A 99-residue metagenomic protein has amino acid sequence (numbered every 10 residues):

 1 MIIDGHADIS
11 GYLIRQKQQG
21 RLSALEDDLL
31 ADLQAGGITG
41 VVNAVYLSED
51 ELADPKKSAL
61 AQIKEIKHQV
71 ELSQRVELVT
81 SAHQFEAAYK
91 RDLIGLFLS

Functional and structural regions predicted by a protein language model:
M1-S99: N-terminal hydrophobic targeting/anchoring segments and the immediately downstream early-domain regions of hydrolases
